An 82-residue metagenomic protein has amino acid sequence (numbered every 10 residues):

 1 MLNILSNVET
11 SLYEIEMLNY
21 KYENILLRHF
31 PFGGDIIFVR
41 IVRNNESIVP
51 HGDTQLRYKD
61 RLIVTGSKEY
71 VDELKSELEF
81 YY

Functional and structural regions predicted by a protein language model:
M1-I15: Long, charged amphipathic helices and adjacent flexible linkers at domain junctions
E14-F80: Cytosolic Rossmann-like ligand/nucleotide-binding regulatory domains
